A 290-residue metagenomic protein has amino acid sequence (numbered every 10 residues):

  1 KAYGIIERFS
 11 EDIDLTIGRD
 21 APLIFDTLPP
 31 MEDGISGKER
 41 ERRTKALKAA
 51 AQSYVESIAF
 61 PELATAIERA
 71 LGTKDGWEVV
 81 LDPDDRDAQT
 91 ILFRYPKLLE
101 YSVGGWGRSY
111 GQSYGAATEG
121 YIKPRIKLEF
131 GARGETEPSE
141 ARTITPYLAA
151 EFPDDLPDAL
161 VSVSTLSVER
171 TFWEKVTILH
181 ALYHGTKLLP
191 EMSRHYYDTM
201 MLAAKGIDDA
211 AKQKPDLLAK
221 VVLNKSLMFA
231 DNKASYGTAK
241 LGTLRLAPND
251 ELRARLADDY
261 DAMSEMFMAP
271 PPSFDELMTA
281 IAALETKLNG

Functional and structural regions predicted by a protein language model:
Y3-R8, I13, G18-G290: Structured mid-to-C-terminal alpha-helical surface segments
